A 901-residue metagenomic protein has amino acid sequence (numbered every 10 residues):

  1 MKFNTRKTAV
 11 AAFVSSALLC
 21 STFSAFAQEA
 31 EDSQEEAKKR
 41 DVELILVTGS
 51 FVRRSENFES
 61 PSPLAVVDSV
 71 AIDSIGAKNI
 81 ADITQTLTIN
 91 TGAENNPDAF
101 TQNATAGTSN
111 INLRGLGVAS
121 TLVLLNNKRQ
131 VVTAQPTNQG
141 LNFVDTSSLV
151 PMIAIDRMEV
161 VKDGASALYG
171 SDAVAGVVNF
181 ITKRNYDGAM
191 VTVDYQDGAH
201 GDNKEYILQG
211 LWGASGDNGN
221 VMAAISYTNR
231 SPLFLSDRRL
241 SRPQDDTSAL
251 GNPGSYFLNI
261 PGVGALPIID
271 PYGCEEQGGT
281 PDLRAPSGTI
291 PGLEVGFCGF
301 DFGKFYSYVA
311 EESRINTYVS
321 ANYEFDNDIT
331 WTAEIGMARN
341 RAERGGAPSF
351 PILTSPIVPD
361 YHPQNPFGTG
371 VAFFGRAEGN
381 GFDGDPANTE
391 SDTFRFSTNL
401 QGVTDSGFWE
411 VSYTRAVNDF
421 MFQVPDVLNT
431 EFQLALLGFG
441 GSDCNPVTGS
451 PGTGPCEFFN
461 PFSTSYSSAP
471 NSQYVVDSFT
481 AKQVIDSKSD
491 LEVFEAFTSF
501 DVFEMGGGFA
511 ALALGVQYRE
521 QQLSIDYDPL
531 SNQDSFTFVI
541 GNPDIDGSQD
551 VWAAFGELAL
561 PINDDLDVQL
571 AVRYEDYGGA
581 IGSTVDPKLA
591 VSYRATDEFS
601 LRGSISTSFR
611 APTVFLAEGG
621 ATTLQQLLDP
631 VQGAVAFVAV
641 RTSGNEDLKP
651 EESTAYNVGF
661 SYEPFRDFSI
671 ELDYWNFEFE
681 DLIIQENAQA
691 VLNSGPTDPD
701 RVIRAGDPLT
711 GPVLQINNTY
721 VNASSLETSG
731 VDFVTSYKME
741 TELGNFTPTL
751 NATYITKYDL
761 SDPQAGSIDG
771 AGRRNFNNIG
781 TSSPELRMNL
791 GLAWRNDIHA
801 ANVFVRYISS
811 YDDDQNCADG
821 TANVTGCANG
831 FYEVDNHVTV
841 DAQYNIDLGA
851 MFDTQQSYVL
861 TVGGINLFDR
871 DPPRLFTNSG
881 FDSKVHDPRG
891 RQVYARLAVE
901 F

Functional and structural regions predicted by a protein language model:
K2-T88, Q209, G213, N327 (+3 more regions): N-terminal Sec signal peptide and the immediately downstream disordered periplasmic leader that contains the TonB box
R40, V150, N185-G188, G201 (+10 more regions): Short loop/turn motifs that connect adjacent beta-strands in outer-membrane beta-barrel proteins
I80-I83, I111-N112, L141, D145-S148 (+2 more regions): N-terminal periplasmic accessory domains that precede and gate Gram-negative outer-membrane beta-barrel machines
Q85-R129: Extracytoplasmic beta-strand/coil segments of soluble accessory domains associated with Gram-negative outer-membrane
K128-K162: Short acidic/polar hinge/loop motifs at secondary-structure boundaries that mediate gating or recognition
N138, L233, D237-D246, E276-E312 (+6 more regions): Surface-exposed, low-complexity loop segments enriched in small/polar and acidic residues
N429-E431, T756-K757, V805-D819, I846-F901: C-terminal beta-signal and adjacent terminal beta-strands/loops of Gram-negative outer-membrane beta-barrel proteins
D567, W675-Q815: Gram-negative outer-membrane beta-barrel transporters
